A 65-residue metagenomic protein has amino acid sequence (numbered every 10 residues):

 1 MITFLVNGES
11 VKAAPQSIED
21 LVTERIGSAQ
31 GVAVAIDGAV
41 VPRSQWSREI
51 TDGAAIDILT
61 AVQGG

Functional and structural regions predicted by a protein language model:
M1-G64: Ubiquitin-like/PB1-type beta-grasp interaction modules and other compact soluble beta-rich domains
